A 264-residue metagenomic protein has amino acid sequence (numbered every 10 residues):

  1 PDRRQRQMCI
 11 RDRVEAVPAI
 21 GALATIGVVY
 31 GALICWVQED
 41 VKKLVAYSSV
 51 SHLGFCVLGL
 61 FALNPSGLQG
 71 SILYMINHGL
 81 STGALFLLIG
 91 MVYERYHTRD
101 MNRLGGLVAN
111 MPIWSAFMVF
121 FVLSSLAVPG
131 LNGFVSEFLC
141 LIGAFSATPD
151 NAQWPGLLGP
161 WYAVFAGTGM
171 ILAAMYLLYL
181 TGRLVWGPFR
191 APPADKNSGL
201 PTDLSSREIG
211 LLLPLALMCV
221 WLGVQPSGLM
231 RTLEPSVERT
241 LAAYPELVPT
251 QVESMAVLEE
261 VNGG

Functional and structural regions predicted by a protein language model:
P1-R6, I10: Single conserved hydrophobic/aromatic residue that forms the stacking wall/gate of nucleotide- or nucleobase-binding
M8, L44-V45, G67-S71, M75: Alpha-helical transmembrane segments and their helix-entry boundary regions
R13-I26, M75-L80: Structural signature of hydrophobic alpha-helical transmembrane segments
P18, K42, L68-Q69, P112-S115: Residues that define the loop-to-transmembrane-helix transition and helix capping in multi-pass membrane transporters
G21, A46-H52, C56, S81-A173 (+1 more regions): Interfacial and helix-entry/exit segments of alpha-helical transmembrane bundles in multi-pass inner-membrane proteins
V29-A46: C-terminal ends of transmembrane helices
Q38, P65, R95-T98: Helix-loop interface residues and adjacent transmembrane-helix termini in multi-pass membrane transporters, primarily
M111-I113, L177-G264: Cytoplasmic/organellar membrane-interface segments at the starts of transmembrane helices in multi-pass inner-membrane
